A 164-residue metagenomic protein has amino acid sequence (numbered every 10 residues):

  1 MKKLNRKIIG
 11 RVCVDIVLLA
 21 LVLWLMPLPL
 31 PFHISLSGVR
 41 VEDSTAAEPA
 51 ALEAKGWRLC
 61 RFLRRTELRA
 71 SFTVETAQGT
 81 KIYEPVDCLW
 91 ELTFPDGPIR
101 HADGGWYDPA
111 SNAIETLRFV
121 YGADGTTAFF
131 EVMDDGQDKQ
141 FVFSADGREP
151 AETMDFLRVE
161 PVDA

Functional and structural regions predicted by a protein language model:
M1-K7: N-terminal Lys/Arg-rich, disordered targeting/topogenic segments
N5, P31, G122-D124: Poly-acidic low-complexity segments
K7-P27: Hydrophobic membrane-insertion alpha-helices, especially the h-region of bacterial N-terminal signal peptides
C13, V41, L59, I82 (+3 more regions): Polar low-complexity intrinsically disordered regions enriched in Ser/Thr and small residues
L18-L21, A47-R58, W106-I114, E160-P161: Charged, amphipathic alpha-helical segments
L21-T93: N-terminal export/targeting and maturation segments
D87-A164: Non-cytosolic head/periplasmic domains of membrane-anchored proteins
